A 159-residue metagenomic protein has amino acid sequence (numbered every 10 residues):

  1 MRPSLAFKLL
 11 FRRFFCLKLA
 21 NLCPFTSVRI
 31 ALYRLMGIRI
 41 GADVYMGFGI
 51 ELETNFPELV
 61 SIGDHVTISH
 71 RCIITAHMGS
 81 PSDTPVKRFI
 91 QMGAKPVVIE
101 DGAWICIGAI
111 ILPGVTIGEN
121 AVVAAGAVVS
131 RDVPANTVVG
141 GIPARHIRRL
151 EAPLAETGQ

Functional and structural regions predicted by a protein language model:
M1-G37, H65, M78-S82, G102 (+2 more regions): Terminal amphipathic alpha-helical/low-complexity segments used for targeting or macromolecular assembly
L17, V28-R29, I50-E51, R88 (+1 more regions): Residue-level detector of alpha-helix boundaries and kinks
M36, A42, G47-F48, E53 (+12 more regions): Left-handed beta-helix
E53-T54, S82-D83: Short, solvent-exposed loop/turn segments at secondary-structure junctions
D83-I90: Flexible, solvent-exposed loop segments that connect beta-strands
I90-Q91, H146: Short low-complexity, flexible loop/linker segments enriched in glycine and/or proline with clustered acidic
